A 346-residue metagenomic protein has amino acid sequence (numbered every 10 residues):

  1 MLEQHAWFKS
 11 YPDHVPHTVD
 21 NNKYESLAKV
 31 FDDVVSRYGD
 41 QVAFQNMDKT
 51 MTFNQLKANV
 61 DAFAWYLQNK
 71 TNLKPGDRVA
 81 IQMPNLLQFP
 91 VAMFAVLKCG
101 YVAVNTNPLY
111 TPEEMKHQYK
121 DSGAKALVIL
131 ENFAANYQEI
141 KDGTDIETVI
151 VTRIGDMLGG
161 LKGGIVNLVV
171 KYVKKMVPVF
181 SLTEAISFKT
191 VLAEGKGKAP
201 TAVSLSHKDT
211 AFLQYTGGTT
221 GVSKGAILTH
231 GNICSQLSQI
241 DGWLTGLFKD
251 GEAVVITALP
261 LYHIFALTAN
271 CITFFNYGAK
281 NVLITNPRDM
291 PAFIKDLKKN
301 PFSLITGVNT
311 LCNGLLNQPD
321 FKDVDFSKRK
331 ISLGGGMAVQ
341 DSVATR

Functional and structural regions predicted by a protein language model:
M1-M51, Q55-K70, P75, A134 (+2 more regions): N-lobe entry segment of adenylate-forming
K23, N46-M51, A64-E113, E131 (+1 more regions): Conserved AMP-binding/adenylate-forming
K70-L73, G195-K208, L213-T257, A279: Conserved adenylate-forming
M83, V104-H117, E131-F133, A279-K299: ATP-dependent adenylate-forming carboxylate-activation enzymes
M93-C99, K120-D121, H263, I272-N276: Short hydrophobic alpha-helices that are characteristic scaffold elements of the AMP-binding
K98-A193: Structural core segment of the AMP-binding/adenylate-forming
A126-E139, T152-G160, L259, F302-T345: Adenylate-forming
C234-V254, I264-L304, Q318: Conserved AMP-binding/adenylation subdomain of ANL enzymes
